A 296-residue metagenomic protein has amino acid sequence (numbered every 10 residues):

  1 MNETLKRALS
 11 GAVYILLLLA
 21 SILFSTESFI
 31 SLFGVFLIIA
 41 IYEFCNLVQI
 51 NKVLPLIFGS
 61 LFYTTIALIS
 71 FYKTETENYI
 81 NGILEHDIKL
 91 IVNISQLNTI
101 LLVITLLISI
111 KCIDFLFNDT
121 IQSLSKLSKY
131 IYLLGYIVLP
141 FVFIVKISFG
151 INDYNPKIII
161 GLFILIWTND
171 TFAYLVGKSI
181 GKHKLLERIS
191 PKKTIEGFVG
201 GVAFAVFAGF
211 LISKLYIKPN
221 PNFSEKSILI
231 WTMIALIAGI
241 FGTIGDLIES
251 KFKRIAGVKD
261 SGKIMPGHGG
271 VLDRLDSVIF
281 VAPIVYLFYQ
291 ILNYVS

Functional and structural regions predicted by a protein language model:
M1-T194, F198-L236: Membrane-embedded alpha-helical bundles of polytopic integral membrane proteins
Y136-I137, G262, I279-F280: Hydrophobic alpha-helical transmembrane segments of integral membrane proteins, especially lipid-exposed positions
T168-K178, G242-R254: Short helical (or helix-break) motifs at transmembrane helix termini and adjacent helical loops in multi-pass membrane
T194, G270, P283: Residue-level recognition of oxygen-bearing side chains
A205-V206, R274, V281, Q290: Hydrophobic transmembrane alpha-helices of multi-pass small-molecule transporters
L236-I244, V271-I279: Hydrophobic transmembrane alpha-helical segments of multi-pass transport and channel proteins
R254-S277: Interfacial loop-to-transmembrane junctions
L287-S296: Juxtamembrane boundary at the C-terminal end of a transmembrane helix
